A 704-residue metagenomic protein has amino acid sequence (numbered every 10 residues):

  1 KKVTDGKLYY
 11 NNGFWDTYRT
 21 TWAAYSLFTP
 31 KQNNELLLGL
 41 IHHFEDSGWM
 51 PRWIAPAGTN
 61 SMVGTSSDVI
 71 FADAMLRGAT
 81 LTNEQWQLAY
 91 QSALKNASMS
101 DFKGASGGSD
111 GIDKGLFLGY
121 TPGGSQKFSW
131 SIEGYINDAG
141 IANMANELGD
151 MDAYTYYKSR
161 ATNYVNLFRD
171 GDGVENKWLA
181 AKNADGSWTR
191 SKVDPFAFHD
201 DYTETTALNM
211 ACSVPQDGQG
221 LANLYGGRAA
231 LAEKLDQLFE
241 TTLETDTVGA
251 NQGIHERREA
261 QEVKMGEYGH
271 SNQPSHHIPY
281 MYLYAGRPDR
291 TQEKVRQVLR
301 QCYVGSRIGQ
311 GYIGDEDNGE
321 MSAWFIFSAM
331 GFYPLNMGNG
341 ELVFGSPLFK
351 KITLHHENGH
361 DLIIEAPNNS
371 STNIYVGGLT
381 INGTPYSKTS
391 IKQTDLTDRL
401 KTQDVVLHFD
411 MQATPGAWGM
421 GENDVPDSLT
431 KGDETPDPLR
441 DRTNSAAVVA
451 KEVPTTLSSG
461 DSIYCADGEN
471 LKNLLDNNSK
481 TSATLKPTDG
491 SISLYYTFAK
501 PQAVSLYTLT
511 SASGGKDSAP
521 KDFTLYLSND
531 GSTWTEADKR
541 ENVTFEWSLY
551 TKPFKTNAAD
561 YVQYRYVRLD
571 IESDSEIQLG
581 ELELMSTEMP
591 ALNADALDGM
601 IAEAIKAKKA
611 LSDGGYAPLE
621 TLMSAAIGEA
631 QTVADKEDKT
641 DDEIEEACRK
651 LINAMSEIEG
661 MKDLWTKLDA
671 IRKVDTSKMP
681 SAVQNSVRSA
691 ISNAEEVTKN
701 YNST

Functional and structural regions predicted by a protein language model:
K1-E45, A55-G58, S67-K95, S159-N166 (+2 more regions): Active-site-adjacent structural elements in enzyme catalytic domains
K7, G13-R19, D68, T82-N163 (+4 more regions): Active-site core of glycosidic bond-cleaving carbohydrate-active enzymes
P347-F349, S371-V376, K516-T524: Short coil-to-beta strand junction motifs in C2/discoidin
L396-E434: C-terminal beta-strand-rich structural cap/linker in extracellular carbohydrate-active enzymes
G421-S458, M585-G599, S656-T666: Low-complexity, Pro/Thr/Ser/Gly/Ala-rich linker/spacer regions in secreted, extracellular modular proteins
G432-K500, A512-S518, N542, S548: Disordered, acidic Ser/Thr/Pro-rich linker "stalks" and the adjacent N-terminal cap of the next globular domain
L475-D538, T551-P590: Aromatic, loop-rich ligand-recognition surfaces of beta-strand-rich domains
M589-T704: Beta-rich interaction/scaffold domains
